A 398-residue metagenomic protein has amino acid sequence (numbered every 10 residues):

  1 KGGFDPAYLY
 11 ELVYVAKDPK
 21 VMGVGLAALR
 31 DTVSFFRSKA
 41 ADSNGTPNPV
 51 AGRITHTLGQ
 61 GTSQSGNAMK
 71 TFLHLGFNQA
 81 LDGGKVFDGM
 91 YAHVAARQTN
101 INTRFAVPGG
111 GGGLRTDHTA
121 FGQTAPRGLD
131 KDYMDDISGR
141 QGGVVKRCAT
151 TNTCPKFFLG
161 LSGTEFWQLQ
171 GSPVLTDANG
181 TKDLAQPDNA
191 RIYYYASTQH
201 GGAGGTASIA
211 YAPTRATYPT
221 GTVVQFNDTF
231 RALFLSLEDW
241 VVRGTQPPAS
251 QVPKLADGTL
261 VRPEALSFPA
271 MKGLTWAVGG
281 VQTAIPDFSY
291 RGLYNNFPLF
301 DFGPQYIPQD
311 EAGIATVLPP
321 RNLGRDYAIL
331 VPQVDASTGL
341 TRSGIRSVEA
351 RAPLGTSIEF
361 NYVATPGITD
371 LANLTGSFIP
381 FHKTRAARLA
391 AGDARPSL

Functional and structural regions predicted by a protein language model:
K1-L398: C-terminal His-loop and adjacent cap/lid subdomain of alpha/beta-hydrolase
